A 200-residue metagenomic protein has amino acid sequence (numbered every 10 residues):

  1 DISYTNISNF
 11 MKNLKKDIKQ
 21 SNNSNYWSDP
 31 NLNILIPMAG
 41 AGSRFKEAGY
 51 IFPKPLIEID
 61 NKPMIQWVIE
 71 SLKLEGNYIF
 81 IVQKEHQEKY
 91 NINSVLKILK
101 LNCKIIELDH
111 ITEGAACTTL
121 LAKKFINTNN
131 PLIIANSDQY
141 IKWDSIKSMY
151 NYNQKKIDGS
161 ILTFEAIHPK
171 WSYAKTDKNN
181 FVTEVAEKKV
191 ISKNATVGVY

Functional and structural regions predicted by a protein language model:
D1-T5, D177-N180: A glycine-centered beta-loop-beta connector
I2-I36, R44-K46, E58, K62-I134: Conserved N-terminal catalytic core of the sugar/cofactor nucleotidyltransferase
A39: The conserved beta1-alpha1 loop
F45, L56, V182-V185: Short clusters of hydrophobic/aromatic residues that line enzyme substrate/ligand-binding pockets
Y50-P55: Short alpha-helical oligomerization interface
L56, I105, G159-I161: Conserved beta-strand scaffold positions in the cores of enzyme catalytic domains, especially in NTP/NDP-utilizing
N136-Y140: The conserved acidic donor/metal-binding loop of glycosyltransferases
K142-Y200: Conserved core of the sugar-phosphate nucleotidyltransferase
